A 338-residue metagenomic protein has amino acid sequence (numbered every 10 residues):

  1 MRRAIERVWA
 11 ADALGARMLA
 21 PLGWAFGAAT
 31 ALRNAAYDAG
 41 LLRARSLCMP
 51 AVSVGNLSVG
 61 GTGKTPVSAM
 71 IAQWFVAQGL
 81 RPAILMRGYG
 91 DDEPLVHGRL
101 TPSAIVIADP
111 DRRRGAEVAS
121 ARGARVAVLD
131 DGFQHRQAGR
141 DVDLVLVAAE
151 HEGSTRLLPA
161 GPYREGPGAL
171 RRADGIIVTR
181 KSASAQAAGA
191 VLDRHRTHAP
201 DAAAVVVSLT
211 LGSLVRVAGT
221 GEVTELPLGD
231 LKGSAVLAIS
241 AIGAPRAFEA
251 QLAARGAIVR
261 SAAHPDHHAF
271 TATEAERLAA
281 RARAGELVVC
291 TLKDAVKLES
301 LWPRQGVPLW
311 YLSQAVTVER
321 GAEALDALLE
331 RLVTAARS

Functional and structural regions predicted by a protein language model:
M1-P50, T210, A336: A transmembrane-helix-recognition feature enriched in membrane-embedded lipid enzymes and envelope glyco-/phospholipid
M1-W9, E152-L287, R337-S338: C-terminal accessory "lid"/substrate-recognition subdomains
A25, T65, H97, D130 (+4 more regions): Residue-level signal for inorganic ion chemistry
A35-Y89, S182-A185: Walker A (P-loop) phosphate-binding motif
V54, V147, V207, A262 (+1 more regions): Hydrophobic residues at beta-strand termini and immediately following loops that shape nucleotide-binding pockets
Q78, G98-P102, L252-V259: Short helix-loop-beta junction
L80, I84-A202, V206: Phosphate/Mg2+-binding loops and adjacent switch elements in nucleotide/diphosphate-handling enzyme cores
T210-G212, H264-A269, G306-A335: Short, flexible loop segments at boundaries between secondary-structure elements
